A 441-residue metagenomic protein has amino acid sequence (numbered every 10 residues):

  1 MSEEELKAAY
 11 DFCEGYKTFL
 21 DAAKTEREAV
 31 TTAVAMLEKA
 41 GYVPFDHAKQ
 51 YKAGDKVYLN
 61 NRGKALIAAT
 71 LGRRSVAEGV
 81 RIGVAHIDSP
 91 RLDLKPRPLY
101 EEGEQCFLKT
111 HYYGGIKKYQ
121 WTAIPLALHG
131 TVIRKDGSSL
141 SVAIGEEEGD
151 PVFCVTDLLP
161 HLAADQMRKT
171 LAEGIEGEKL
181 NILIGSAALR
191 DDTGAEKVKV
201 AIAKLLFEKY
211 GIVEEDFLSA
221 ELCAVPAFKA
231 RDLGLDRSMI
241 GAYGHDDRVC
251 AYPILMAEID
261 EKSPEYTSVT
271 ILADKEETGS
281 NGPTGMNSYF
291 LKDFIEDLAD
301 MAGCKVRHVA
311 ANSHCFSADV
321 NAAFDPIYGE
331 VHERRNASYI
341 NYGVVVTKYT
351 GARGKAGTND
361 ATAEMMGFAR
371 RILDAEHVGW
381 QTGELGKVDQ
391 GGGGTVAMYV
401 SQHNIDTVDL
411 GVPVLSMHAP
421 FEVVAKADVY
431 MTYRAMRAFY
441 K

Functional and structural regions predicted by a protein language model:
M1-K441: N-terminal hydrophobic/helix-forming segments and targeting peptides
